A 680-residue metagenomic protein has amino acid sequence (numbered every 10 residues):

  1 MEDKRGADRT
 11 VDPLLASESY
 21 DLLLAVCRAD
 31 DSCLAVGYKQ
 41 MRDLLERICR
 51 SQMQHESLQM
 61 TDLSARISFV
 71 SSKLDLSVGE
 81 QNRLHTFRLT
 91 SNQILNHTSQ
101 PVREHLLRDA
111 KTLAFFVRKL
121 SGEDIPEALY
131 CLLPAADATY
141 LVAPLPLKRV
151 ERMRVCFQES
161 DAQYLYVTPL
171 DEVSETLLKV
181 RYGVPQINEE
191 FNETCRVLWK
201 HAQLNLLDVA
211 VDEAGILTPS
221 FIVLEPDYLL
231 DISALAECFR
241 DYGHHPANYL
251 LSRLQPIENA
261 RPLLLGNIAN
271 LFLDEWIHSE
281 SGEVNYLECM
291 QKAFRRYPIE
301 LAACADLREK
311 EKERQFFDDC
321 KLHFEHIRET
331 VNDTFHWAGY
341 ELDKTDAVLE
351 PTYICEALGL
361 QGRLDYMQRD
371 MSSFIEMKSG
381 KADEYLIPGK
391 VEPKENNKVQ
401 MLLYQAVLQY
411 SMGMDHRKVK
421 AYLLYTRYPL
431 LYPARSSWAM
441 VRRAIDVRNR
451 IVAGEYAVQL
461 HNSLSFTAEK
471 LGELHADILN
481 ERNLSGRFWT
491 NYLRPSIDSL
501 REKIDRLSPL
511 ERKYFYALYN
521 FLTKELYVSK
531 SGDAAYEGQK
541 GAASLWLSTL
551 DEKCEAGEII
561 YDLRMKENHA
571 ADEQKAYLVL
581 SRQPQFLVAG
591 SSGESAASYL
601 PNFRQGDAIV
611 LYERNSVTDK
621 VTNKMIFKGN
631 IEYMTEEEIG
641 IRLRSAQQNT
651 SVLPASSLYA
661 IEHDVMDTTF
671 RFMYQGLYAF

Functional and structural regions predicted by a protein language model:
M1-A128: Amphipathic alpha-helical interface elements
P101-R103, K418, Y428-N491: Contiguous mid-protein beta-loop-alpha structural module that forms a pocket-lining wall or clamp of enzyme active
V117, S121-V173, E469-V617: Accessory interdomain/linker segments of ATP-dependent helicases and helicase-like nucleic-acid enzymes that mediate
R154, K179-A305: Charged, glycine-rich intrinsically disordered N-terminal tails and low-complexity linkers that flank
P169-W199, K344-R450: Mg2+/Mn2+-dependent nuclease catalytic core
F191-W199, A589-F603, I631-Y633: Short, surface-exposed secondary-structure edge patches
P246-N248, P429-L430, A439-N449, A453-G454 (+1 more regions): Pre-ATPase regulatory/linker segments immediately N-terminal to the P-loop/RecA-like helicase/translocase core
F272-L349, K524-L526, K530, A535: A non-catalytic, helix-rich entry segment at domain boundaries
